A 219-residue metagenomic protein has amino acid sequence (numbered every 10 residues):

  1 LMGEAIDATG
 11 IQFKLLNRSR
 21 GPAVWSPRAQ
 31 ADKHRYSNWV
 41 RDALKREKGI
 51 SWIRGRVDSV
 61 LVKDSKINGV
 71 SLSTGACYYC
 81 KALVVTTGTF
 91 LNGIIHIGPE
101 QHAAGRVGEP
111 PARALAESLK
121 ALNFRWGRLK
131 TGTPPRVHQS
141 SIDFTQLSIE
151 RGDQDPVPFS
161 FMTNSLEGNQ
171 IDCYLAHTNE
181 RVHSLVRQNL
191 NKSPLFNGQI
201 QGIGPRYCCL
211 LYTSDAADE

Functional and structural regions predicted by a protein language model:
L1-S59, T86-A103, P110, A114-A116 (+2 more regions): Conserved N-terminal/central alpha/beta ligand/cofactor-binding core
V62-N68: A short, glycine/Asx- and small/polar-enriched loop/turn that sits immediately N-terminal to a beta-strand
S73-A82: Core beta-strand elements of the Rossmann-like FAD/NAD(P) dinucleotide-binding domain in flavoenzyme oxidoreductases
N191-K192: Residue-level recognition of phosphate/Mg2+-coordinating polar/acidic sites in nucleotide-handling active sites
G198-L211: Amphipathic alpha-helical blocks
Y212-E219: Conserved small/polar residues in nucleotide/adenosyl-binding loops
